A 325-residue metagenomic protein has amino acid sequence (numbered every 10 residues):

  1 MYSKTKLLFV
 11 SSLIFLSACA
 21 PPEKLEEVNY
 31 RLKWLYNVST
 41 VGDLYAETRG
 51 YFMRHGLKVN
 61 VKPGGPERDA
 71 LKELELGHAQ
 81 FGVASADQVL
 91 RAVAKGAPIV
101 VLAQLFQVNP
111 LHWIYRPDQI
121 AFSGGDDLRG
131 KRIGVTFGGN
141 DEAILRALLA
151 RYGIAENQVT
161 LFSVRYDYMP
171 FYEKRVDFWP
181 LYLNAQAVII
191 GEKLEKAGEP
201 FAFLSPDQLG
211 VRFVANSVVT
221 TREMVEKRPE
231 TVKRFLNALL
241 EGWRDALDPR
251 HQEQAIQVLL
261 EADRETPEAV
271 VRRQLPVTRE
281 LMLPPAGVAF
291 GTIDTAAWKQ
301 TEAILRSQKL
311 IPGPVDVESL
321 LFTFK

Functional and structural regions predicted by a protein language model:
M1-L8: Bacterial N-terminal signal peptides that target proteins for export
S11-S12: Classical Sec-dependent N-terminal signal peptides that target proteins to the secretory pathway
S17-A18: C-terminal motif of bacterial Sec signal peptides marking the signal peptidase cleavage site
E23-S163, P170-E173, D177-N184, L204-P206 (+1 more regions): Short, glycine-/small- and polar/acidic-enriched structural segments that line small-molecule recognition paths
D87, D167-P170, K174-R264: Pocket-lining segment of extracytoplasmic ligand-binding domains
E156-T160, G198-F201, D263-P276, P312-S319: Short, surface-exposed acidic
E226-Q308: Secondary-structure end/capping motifs
T301-K325: Hinge/cleft segment of the Venus flytrap/periplasmic-binding protein
